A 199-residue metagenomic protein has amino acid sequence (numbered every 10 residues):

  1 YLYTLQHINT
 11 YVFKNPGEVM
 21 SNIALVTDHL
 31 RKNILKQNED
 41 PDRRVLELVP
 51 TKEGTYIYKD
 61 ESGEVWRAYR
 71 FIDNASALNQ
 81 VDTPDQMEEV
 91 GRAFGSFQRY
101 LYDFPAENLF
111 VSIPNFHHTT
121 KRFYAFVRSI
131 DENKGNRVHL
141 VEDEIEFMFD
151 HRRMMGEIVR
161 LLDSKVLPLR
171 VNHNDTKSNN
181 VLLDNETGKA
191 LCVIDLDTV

Functional and structural regions predicted by a protein language model:
L2-N22, D28-N108: ATP-binding pocket architecture of kinase catalytic cores
Q6-H7, F13-E18, I72-A93, D103-H173 (+1 more regions): ATP-dependent phospho-/nucleotidyl transfer catalytic cores
T176: Hydrophobic HxD+1 residue recognition
N179-L182: Catalytic-loop signature of eukaryotic-like protein kinases
D195: Conserved active-site aspartate in kinases
